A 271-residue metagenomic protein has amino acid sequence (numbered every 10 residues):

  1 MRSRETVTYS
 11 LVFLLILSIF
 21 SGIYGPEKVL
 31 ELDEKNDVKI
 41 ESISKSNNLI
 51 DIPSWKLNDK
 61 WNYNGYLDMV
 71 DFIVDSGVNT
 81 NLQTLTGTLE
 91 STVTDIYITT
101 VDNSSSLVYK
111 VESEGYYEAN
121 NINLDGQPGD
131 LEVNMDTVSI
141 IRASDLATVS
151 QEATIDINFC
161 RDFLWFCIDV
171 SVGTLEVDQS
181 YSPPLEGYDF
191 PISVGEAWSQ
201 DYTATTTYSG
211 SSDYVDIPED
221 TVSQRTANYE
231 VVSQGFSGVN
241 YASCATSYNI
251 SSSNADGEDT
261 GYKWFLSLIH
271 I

Functional and structural regions predicted by a protein language model:
R2-S10: N-terminal Sec-pathway targeting helices
Y9-F20: Sec-dependent N-terminal signal peptides of Gram-positive bacterial secreted proteins and lipoproteins
L15, E27-E114, A119-N120, Q200-D201: N-terminal cleavable signal peptides for secretion/export
D68-N79, Y116-D130, T207-V215, S253-E258: Short, cysteine-centered beta-strand-loop-beta hairpins and adjacent loop/turn segments enriched in charged/polar
V78-T94, Q127-M135, S171-P183, E219-N228: Amphipathic hydrophobic-ligand
E90-V101, T148-S150, T226-V231: A structural signal for short, hydrophobic beta-strand segments that form beta-sheets in beta-rich/all-beta domains
S150-E258: Short helix-loop boundary/capping segments
I269-I271: Conserved small/polar residues in nucleotide/adenosyl-binding loops
